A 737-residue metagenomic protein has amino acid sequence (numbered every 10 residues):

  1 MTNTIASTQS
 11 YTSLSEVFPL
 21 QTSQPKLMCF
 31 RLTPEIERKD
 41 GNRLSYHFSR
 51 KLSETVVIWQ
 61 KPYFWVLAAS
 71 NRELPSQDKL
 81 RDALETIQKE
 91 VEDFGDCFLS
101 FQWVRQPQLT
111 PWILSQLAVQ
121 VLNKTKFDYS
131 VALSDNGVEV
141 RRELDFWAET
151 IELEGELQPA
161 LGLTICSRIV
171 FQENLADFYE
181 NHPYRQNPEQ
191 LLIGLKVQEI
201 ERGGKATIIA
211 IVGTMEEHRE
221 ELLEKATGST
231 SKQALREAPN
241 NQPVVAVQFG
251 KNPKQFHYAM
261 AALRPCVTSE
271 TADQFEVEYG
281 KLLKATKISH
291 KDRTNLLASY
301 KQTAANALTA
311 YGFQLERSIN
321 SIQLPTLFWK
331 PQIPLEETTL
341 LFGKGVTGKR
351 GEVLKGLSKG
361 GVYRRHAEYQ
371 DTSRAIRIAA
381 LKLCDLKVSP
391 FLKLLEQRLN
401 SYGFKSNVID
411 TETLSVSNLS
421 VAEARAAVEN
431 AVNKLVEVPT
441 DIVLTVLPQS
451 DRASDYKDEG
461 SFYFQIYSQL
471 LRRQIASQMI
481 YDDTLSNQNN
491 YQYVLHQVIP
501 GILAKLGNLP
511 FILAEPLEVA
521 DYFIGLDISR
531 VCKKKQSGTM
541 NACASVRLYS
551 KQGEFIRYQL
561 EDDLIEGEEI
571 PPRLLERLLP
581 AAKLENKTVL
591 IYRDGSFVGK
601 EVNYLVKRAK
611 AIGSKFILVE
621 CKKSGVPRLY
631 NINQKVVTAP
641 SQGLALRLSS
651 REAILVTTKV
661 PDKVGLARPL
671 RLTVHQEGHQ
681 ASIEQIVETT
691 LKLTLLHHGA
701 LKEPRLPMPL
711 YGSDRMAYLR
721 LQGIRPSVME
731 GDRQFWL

Functional and structural regions predicted by a protein language model:
T2-E217, L419-E423, N430-V438, L447-L737: Long, contiguous domain-sized segments
S7-S13, V17, T22-R31, R38 (+2 more regions): Extended, highly charged clamp/arch subdomains and adjacent linkers that form or line substrate-binding channels
